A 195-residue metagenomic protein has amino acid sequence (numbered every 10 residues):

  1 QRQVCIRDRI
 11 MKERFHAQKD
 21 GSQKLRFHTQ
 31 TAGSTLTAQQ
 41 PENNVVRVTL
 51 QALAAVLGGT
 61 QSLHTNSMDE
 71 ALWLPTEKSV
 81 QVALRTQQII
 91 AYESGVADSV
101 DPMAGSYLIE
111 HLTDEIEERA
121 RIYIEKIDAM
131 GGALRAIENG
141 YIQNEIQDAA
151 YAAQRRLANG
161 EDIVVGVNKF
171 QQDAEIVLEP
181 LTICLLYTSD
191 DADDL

Functional and structural regions predicted by a protein language model:
Q1, E13-A38, L53-W73, I89-E110: Core alpha/beta catalytic barrel or barrel-like domain that forms the active/cofactor pocket in diverse metabolic
R2-D8, Y187-D194: Conserved small/polar residues in nucleotide/adenosyl-binding loops
Q3, D8-I10, Q39-T49: Active-site cavity-forming subdomains of large catalytic enzyme subunits
Q3, V82-R85: Alpha-helical scaffold elements adjacent to nucleotide-binding pockets in ATP/GTP-utilizing enzyme cores
A38-R47, L74-E77, D114-E115, R121: Conserved phosphate-binding loops in nucleotide/dinucleotide-binding enzymes
E42-L57, Q81: Catalytic-core region of carbohydrate-active enzymes that cleave or remodel glycosidic bonds
R85-Q88, Y92-S189: Flexible, glycine-rich loop/tail regions that form catalytic "lids" or insertion modules at the edges of active sites
